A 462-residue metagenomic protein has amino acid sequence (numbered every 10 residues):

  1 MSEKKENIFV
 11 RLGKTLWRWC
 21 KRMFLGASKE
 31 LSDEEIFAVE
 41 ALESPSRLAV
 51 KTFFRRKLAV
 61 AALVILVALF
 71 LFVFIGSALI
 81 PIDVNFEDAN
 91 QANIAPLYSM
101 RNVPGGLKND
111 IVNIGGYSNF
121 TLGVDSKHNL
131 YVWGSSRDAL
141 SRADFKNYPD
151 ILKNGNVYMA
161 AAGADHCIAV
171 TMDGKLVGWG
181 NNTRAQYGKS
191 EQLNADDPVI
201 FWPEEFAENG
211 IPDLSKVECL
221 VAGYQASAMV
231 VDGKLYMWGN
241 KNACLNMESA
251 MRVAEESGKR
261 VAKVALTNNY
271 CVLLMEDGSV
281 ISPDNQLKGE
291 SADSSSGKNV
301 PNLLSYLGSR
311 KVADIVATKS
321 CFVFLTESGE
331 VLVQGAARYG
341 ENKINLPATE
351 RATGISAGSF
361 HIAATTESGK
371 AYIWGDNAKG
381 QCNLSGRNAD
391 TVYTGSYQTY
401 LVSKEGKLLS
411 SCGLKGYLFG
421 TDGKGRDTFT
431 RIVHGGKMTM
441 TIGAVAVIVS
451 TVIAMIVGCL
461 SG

Functional and structural regions predicted by a protein language model:
M1-A61, N109-V112, Y158, A313: Transmembrane alpha-helical segments of polytopic membrane transport and secretion proteins
L58-L79, M455: Short, strongly hydrophobic transmembrane alpha-helices
G76, A446-G462: Transmembrane-helix boundary motif in ABC transporter permease subunits
I82-N113, Y117, T391, K407-V447: Periplasmic/extracellular loop-to-transmembrane helix junction in inner-membrane transport proteins
S118-N119, H128, Y158, A164-D165 (+12 more regions): Short coil/turn segments that connect the beta-strands within blades of beta-propeller domains
F120-G123, V132, H166-A169, G178 (+9 more regions): Conserved core positions of repeat-based scaffolds
G134-K153, G180-G210, G239-S257, P283-G308 (+6 more regions): Short glycine/serine- and acidic-residue-enriched loop/turn motifs that recur at repeat junctions
